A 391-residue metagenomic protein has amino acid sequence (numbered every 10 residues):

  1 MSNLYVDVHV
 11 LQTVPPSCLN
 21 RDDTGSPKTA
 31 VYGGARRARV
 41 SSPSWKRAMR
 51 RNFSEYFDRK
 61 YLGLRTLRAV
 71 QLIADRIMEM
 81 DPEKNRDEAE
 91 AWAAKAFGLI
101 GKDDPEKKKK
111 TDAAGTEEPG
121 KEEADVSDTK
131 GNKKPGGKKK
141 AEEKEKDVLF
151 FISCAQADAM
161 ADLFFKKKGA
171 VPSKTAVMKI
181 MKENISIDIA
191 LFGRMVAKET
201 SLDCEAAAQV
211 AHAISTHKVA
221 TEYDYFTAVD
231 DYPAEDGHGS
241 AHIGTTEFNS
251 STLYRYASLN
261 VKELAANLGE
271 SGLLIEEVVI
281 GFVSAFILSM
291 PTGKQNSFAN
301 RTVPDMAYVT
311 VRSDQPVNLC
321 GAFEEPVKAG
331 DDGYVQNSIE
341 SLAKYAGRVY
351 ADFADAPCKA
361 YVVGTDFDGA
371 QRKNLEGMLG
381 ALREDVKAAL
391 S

Functional and structural regions predicted by a protein language model:
M1-R39, W45-S391: Basic polyanion-binding and macromolecular-assembly surfaces
